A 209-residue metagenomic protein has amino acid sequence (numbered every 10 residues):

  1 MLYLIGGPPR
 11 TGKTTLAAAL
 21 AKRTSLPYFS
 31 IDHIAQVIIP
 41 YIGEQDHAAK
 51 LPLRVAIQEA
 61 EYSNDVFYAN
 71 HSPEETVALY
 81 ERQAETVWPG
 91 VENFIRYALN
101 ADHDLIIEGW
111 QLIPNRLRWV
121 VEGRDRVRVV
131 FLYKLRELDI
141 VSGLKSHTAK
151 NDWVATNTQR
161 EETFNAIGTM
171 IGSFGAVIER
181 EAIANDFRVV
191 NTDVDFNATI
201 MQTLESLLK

Functional and structural regions predicted by a protein language model:
I5: Hydrophobic anchor at the beta1->P-loop junction of P-loop NTPases
P8-T11: ATP-binding Walker
T14: Walker A/P-loop
L26, G123-R128, N185-F187: Short glycine-/polar-rich loops that comprise or flank the Walker A/P-loop and associated switch/sensor motifs
L26-Y41: Short beta-strand-centered segment that lines the nucleotide-binding/catalytic pocket of NTP-utilizing
P40-D104, Q111: ATP-dependent small-molecule kinase phosphotransfer cores that center on conserved nucleotide phosphate-binding segments
R124-F174: A glycine- and Lys/Arg-enriched "phosphate-lid" helix/loop adjacent to the NTP-binding pocket of small-molecule kinases
S173-K209: NTP-dependent small-molecule kinase module
